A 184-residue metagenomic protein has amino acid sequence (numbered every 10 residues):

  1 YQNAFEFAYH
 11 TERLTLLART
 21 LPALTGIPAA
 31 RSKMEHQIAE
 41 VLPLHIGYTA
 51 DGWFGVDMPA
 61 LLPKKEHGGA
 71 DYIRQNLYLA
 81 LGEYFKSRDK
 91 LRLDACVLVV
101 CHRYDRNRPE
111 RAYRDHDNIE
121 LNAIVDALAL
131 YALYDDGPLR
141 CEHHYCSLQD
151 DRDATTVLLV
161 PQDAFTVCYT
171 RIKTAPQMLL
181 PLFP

Functional and structural regions predicted by a protein language model:
Y1-I27, R31, E35, L42-P43 (+1 more regions): N-terminal targeting/trafficking signals and adjacent low-complexity tails
E12, L16-R19, G26, L79-G82 (+2 more regions): Charged, low-complexity intrinsically disordered segments and flexible loops
T20, S87, A127-Y131: Amphipathic alpha-helical interaction surfaces
L42-L62, C101-Y104: Short amphipathic
I46-A50, D89-D94, Q149: Short glycine/proline-enriched loop/turn "hinge" motifs that connect secondary-structure elements and lie
G68-V99, Y104-R108: An N-terminal amphipathic alpha-helical segment
D105-R140, S147: Short, hydrophobic/π-rich interface segment
P138-F183: C-terminal edge-of-domain segments
